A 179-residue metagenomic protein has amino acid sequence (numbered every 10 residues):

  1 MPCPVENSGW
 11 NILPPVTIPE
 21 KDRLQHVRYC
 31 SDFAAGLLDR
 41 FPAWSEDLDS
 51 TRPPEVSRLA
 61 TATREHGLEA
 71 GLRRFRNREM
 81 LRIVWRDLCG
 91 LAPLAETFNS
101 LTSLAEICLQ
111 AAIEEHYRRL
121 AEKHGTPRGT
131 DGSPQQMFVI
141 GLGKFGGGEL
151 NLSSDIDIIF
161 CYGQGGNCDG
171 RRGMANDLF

Functional and structural regions predicted by a protein language model:
M1-F179: Non-catalytic regulatory/linker segments of enzymes
